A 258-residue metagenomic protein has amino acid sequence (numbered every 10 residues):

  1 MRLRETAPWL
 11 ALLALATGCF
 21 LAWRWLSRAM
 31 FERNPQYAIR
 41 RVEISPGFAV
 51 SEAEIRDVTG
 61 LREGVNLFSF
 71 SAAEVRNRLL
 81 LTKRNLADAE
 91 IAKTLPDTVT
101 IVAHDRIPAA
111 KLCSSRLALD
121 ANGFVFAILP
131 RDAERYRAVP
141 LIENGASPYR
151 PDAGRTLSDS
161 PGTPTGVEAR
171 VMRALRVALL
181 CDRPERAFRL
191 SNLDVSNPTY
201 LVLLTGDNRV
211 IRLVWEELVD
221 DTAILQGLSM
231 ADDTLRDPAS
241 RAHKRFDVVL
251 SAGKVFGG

Functional and structural regions predicted by a protein language model:
M1-R41, D57-V58, G64-R78, A87-G258: Charged, solvent-exposed interaction patches on well-folded alpha/beta domains that mediate macromolecular contacts
I44: Extended, alpha-helix-rich binding/interface surfaces that flank or overlap catalytic cores and mediate recognition
S51: Short phosphate-engaging motifs
T82-K83: Acidic-histidine catalytic/liganding microenvironments
